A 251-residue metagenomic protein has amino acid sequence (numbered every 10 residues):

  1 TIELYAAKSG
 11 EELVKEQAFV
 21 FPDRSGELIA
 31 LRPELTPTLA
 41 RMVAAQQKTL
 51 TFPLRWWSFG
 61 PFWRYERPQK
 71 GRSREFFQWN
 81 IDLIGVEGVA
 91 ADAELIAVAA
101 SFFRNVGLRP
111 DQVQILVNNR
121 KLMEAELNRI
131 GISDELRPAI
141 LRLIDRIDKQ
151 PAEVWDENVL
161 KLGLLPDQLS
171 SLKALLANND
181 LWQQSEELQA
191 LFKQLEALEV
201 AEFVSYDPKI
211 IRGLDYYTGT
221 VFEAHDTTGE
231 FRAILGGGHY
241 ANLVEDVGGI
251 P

Functional and structural regions predicted by a protein language model:
I2, S25-G26, E34-T49, W56-R109 (+1 more regions): Positively charged, Gly/Ser-enriched RNA/tRNA-binding surfaces
I2-L4, M123: Short, active-site-adjacent cap segments at secondary-structure transitions
L4-V20: Glycine-rich loop at the start of a catalytic domain that most often binds anionic cofactors/ligands
G10, E124-D134, D215-F222: Short glycine/threonine-rich loop-to-helix capping motif typified by GTGT followed within a few residues by an Asp-Pro
Q17-F21, G131, F222-D226: Short beta-strand elements
Q112-L116: Cytochrome P450
V117-W155: Short terminal or interdomain "cap/linker" segment that borders an active site or interface and mediates
